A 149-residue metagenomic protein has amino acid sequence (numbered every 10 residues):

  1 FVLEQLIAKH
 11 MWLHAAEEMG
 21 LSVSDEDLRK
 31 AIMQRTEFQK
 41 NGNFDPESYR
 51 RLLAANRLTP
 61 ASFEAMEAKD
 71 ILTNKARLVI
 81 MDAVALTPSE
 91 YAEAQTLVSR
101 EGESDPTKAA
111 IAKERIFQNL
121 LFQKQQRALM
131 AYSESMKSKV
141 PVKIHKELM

Functional and structural regions predicted by a protein language model:
F1-M149: Peptidyl-prolyl cis-trans isomerase
